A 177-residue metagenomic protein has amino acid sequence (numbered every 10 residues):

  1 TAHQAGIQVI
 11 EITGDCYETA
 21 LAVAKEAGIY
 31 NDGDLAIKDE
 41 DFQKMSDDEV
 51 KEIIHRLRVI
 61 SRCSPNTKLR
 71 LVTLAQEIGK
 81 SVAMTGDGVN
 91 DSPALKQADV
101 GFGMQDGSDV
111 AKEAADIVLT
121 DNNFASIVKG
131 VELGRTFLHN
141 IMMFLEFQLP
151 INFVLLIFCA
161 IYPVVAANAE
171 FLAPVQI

Functional and structural regions predicted by a protein language model:
T1-Q4, C16-A27, N66-V72, G88-A98: Acidic, divalent-metal-coordinating active-site segment for phosphoryl/phosphodiester hydrolysis, typified by short
T1-Q8, I177: Short intrinsically disordered, low-complexity coil segments enriched in acidic
G6-I10, L57-V59: Short active-site oxyanion
I7, G79-S81, A94: Exposed boundary/loop context
Q8-E11, E18, G33, I141: Alpha-helical substrate-recognition element adjacent to the catalytic core
E11, V82-A83, D87: Hydrophobic "anchor" residues on beta-strands that sit immediately upstream of conserved functional sites
A27, N31-M84, A98, G103-I177: Membrane-embedded transport module
